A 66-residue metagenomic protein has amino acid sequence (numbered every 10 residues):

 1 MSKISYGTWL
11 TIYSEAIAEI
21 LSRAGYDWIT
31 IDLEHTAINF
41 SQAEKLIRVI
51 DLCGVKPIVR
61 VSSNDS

Functional and structural regions predicted by a protein language model:
M1-S66: Expand to "…catalyze enediolate/carbanion chemistry for C-C bond making/breaking, isomerization, decarboxylation
